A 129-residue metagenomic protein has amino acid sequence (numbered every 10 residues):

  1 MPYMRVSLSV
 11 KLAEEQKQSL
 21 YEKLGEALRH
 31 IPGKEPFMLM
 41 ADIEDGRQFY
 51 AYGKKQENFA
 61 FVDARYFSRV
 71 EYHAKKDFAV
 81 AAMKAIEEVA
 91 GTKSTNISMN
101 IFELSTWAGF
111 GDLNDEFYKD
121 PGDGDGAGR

Functional and structural regions predicted by a protein language model:
M1-R129: Interaction-mediating elements
